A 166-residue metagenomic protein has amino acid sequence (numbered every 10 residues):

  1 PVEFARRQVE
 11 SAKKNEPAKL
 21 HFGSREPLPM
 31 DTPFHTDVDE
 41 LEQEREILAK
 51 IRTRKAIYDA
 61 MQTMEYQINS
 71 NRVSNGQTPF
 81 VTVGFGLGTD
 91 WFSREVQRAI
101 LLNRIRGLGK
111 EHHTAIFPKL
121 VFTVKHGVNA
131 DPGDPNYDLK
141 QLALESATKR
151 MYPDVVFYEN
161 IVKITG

Functional and structural regions predicted by a protein language model:
P1-G166: Conserved catalytic cores of very large enzyme subunits
